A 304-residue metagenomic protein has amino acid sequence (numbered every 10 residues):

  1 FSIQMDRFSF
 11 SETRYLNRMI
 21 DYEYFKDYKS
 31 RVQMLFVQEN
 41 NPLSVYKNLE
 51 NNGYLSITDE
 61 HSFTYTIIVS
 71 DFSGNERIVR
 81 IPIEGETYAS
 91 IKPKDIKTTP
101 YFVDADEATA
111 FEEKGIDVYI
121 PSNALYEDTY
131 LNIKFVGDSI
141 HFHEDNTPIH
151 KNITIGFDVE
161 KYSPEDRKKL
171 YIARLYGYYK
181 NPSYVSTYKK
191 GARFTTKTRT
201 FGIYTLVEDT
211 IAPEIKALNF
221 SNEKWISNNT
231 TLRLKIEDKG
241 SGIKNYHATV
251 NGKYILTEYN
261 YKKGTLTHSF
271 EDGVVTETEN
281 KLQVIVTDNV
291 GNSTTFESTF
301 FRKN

Functional and structural regions predicted by a protein language model:
F1-Y88, G191-T196, E237-N304: Long, low-complexity serine/threonine/glycine- and acidic-rich segments characteristic of extracellular
S90-D95, V103-D104, E127-Y171, N222-N228: Proteolytic processing hotspots in large secreted/extracellular or virion-associated proteins and select intracellular
Y101, T109, T210-E214: Proline-centered linker/hinge motifs at extracellular inter-domain junctions
E113, N123-E127, F135, S163-R167 (+2 more regions): Short proline/glycine-enriched turn/loop motifs at strand-loop junctions of beta-rich domains
P121, G156-E160, T231-K239: Short edge beta-strand/loop segments characteristic of extracellular beta-sandwich folds
N146-Y204, N245-H247, K253-L256: Proteolytic-maturation and junctional protease-sensitive modules
I153, K168, F201-I215, E279-T287: Extended Gly/Ser/Thr-rich low-complexity repeat segments, especially those forming or decorating extracellular
V207-S241: N-terminal non-catalytic regions of secreted/periplasmic and cell-surface proteins
